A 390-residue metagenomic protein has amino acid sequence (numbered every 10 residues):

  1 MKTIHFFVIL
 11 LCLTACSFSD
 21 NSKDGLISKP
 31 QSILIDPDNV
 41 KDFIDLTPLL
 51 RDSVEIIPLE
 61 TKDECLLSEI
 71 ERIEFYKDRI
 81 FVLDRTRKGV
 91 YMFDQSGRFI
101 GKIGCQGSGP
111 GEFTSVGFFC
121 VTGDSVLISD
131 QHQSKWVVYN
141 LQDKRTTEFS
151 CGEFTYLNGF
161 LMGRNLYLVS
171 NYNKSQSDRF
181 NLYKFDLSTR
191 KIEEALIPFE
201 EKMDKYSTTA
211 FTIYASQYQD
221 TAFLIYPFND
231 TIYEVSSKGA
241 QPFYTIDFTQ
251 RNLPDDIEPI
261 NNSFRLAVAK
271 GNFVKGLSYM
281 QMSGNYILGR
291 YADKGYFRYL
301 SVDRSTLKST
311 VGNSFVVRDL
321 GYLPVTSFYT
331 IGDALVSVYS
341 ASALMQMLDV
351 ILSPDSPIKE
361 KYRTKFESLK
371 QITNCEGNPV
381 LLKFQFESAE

Functional and structural regions predicted by a protein language model:
T14-A15: C-terminal motif of bacterial Sec signal peptides marking the signal peptidase cleavage site
N21-E60: Blade/loop signatures of beta-propeller domains
E60-C65, E69, G89, R98-S125 (+1 more regions): Blade-loop segments of beta-propeller domains
D63, G104-G111, S150-L157, F199-M203 (+2 more regions): Short coil/turn segments at the loop-to-beta-strand junctions that recur within blades of beta-propeller repeat folds
E69-R72, T114-F118, E153-L161, K205-I213 (+2 more regions): Repeated scaffold domains used in trafficking and secretory/extracellular systems, primarily beta-propellers
R79-D84, D124-D130, R164-S175, Q217-Y233 (+2 more regions): Short beta-strand elements that form the blades of beta-propeller/WD-repeat-like and other beta-sheet-rich scaffold
T114-S115, S129-R179, E194-D204: Asp-box/WD-like beta-propeller blade repeats and closely related beta-sheet repeat scaffolds
F243-R265, S305-G332, M345: Conserved blade-ending motifs and adjacent loop-strand segments that build the rim/top face of beta-propeller domains
